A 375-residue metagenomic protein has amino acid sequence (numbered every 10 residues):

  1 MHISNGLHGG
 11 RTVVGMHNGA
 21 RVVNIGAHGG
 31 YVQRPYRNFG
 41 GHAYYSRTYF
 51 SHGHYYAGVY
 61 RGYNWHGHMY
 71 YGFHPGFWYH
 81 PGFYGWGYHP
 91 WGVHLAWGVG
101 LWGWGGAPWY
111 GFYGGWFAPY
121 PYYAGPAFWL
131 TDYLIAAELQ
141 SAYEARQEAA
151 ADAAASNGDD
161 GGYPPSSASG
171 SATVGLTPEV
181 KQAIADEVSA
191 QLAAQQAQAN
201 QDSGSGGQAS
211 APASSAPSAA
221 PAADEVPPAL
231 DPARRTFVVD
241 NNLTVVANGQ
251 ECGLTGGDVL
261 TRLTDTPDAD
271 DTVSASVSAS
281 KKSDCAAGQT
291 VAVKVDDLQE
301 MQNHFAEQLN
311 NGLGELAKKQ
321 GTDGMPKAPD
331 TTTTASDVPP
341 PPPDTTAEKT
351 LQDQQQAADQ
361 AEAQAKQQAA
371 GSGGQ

Functional and structural regions predicted by a protein language model:
H2-G175: Low-complexity segments
I135-L139, S189, A193, R262: Sec-exported extracytoplasmic/periplasmic mature domains
T177-L243, D265-D271, A287-Q289, Q299-G371: SH3-family beta-barrel domains
P227-P228, N248-L254: Short, surface-exposed secondary-structure edge patches
V245-V246, T261, A269, K281-D284: Short beta-strands and strand-coil junctions in structured, solvent-facing domains, enriched
E251-D265: Conserved beta-strand/loop element in small beta-rich adapter and peptidoglycan-binding domains
D271-A279: SH3/SH3-like beta-barrel fold
G373-Q375: Short, solvent-exposed mixed-charge patches
